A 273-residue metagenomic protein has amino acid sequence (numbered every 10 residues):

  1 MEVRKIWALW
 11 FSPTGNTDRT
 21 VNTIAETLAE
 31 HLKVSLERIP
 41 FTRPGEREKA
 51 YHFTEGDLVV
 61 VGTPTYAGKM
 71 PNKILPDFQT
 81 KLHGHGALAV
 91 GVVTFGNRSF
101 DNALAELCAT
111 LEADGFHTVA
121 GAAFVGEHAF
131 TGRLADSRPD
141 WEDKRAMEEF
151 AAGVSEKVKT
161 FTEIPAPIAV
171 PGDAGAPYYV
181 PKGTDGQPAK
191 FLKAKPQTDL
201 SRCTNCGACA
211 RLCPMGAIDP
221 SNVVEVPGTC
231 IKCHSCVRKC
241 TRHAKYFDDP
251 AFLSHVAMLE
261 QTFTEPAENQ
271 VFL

Functional and structural regions predicted by a protein language model:
M1-A8, T14-R19, I24-R43, K49-P188 (+1 more regions): FMN-binding flavodoxin-like domain, especially the glycine-rich phosphate-binding loop
L9-W10, C213: A generic structured-segment signal
P171-N205, A210-R211: A mid-sequence, solvent-exposed acidic-amphipathic segment
T198-D199, T204-I231, S235-L253: Iron-sulfur cluster-binding cysteine motifs and their immediate structural context in ferredoxin-like electron-transfer
